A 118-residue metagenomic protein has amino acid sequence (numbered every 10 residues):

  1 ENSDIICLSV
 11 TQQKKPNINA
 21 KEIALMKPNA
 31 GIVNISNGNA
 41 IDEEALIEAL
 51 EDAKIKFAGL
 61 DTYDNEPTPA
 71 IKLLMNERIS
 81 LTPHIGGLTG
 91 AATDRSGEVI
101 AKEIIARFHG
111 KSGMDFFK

Functional and structural regions predicted by a protein language model:
E1-K72: Rossmann-like adenosine-cofactor binding region
F57, T62, E66-K118: C-terminal helix-to-coil terminal segments
